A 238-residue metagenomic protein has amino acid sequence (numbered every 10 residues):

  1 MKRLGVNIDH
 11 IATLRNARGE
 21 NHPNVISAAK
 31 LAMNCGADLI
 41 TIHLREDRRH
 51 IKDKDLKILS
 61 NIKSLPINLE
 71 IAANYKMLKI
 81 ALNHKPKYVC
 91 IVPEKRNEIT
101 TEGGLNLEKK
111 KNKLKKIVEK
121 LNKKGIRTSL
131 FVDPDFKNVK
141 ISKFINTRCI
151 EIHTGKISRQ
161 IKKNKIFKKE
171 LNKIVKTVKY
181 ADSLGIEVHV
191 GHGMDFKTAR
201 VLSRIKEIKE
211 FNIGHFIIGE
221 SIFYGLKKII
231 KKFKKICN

Functional and structural regions predicted by a protein language model:
M1-P86, I141-N146, K169: Conserved N-terminal beta1-alpha1 strand-loop-helix module at the mouth
K2-I8, I40-I42, I67-I71, V89-I91 (+4 more regions): Hydrophobic faces of well-ordered beta-strands that scaffold small-molecule active sites in alpha/beta enzyme cores
N7-V25, P66-A73, T100-E108, N122-P134 (+2 more regions): Active-site mouth loops of central-metabolism enzymes
H43, C90-E98, R148-I161, E207-L226: Glycine-rich phosphate-binding active-site loops on the catalytic face of alpha/beta enzymes
R49-Y75, K109-S129, F167-H192, F233-N238: Alpha-helix-loop-beta-strand connector modules within alpha/beta enzyme cores
S60, T101-G103, K162-F167, G219-N238: C-terminal helical cap(s) of enzyme catalytic domains, especially alpha/beta-barrels
N74-H84, P134-I145, V190, M194-I208: Catalytic cores of alpha/beta
R127-Y180: Histidine/lysine/aspartate-rich catalytic loop segments that bind and position anionic ligands
